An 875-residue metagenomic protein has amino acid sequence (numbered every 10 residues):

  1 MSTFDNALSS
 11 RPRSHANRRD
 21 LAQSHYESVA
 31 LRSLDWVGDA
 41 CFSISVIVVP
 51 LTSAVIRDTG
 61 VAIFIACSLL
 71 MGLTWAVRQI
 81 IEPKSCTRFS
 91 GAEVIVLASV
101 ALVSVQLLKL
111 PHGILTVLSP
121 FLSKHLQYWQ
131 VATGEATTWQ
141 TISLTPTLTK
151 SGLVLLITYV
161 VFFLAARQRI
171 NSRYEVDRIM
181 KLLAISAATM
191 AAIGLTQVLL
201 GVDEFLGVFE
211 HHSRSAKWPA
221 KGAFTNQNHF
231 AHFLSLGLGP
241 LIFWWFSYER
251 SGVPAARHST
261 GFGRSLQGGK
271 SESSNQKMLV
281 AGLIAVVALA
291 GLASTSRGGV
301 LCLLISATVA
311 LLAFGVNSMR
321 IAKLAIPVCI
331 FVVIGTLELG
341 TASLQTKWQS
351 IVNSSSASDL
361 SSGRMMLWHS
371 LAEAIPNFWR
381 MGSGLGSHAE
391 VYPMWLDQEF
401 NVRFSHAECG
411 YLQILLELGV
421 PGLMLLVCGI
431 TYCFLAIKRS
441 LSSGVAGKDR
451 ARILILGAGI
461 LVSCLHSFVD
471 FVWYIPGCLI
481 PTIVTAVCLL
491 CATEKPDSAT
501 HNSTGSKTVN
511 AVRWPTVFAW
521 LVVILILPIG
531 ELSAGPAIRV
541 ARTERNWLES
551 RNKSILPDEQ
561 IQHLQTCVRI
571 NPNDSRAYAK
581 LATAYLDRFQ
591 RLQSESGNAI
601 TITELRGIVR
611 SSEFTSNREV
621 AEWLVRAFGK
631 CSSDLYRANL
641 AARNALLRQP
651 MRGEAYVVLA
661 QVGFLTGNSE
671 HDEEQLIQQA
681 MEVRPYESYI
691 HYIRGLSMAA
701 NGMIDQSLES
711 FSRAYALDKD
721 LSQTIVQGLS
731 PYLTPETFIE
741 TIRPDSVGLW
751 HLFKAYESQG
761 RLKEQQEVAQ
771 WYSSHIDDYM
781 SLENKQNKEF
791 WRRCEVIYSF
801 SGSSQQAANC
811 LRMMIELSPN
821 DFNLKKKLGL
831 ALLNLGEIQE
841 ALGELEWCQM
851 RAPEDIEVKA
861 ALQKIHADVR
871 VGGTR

Functional and structural regions predicted by a protein language model:
S2-T52, A62, A66-A76, V96 (+7 more regions): Alpha-helical transmembrane segments of multi-pass inner-membrane proteins
Q106, A166, N226, G363-F404 (+2 more regions): TM-adjacent membrane-interface loops and short helices in multi-pass inner/ER membrane proteins
L115-H125, P240, W244-G261, A582-S612: Internal, charge-rich low-complexity segments
L115-S143, E210-H211, G386: Extracytosolic (periplasmic/ER-lumenal) interhelical loops and adjacent juxtamembrane/interface segments of multi-pass
K124-Q130, S213-K217, N353-M365, E544-H563: Short extracytoplasmic/periplasmic juxtamembrane "stem" segments immediately C-terminal to an N-terminal membrane anchor
A136-K150, G263-G282, V286-A288, S612-L647: Intrinsically disordered, low-complexity acidic Ser/Thr-rich regulatory segments
G340-S350, S355, A511-I555: Hydrophobic alpha-helical transmembrane segments in integral membrane proteins
L548-R875: C-terminal luminal/periplasmic domains and tails of membrane-associated envelope-modifying transferases
